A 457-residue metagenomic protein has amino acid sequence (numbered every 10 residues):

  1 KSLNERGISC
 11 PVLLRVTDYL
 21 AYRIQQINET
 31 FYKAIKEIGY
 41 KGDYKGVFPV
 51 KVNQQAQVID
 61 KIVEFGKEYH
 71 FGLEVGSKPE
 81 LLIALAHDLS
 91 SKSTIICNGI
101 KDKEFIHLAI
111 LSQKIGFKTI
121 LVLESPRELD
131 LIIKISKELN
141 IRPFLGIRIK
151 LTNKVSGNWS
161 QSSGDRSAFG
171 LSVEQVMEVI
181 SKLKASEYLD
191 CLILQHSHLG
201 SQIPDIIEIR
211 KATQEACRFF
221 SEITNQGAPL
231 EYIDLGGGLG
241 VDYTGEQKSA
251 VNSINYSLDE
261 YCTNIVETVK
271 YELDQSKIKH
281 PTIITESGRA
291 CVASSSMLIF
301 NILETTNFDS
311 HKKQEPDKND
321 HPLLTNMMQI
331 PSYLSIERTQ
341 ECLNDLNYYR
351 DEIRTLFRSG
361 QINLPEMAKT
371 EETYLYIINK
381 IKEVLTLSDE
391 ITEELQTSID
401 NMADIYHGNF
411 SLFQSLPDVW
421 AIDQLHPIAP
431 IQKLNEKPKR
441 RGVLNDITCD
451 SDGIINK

Functional and structural regions predicted by a protein language model:
K1-Q54: Low-complexity, highly charged intrinsically disordered N-terminal segments that act as targeting/localization
C10, K36-K41, Q226-L230, Q275-T282: Flexible, glycine/charged-enriched surface loops at secondary-structure junctions
D18-Q26, E178, E215, N264: A non-catalytic, amphipathic alpha-helix used as a structural packing/dimerization or gating element in enzyme scaffolds
K41-Y232, V241-T244, Y256-E260, T268 (+1 more regions): Active-site-proximal beta-alpha core segment in soluble small-molecule metabolic enzymes
N153-G157, E231-A250, I284-I299: Flexible glycine/acidic-rich beta-alpha junction loops that bind and position SAM and/or redox cofactors in anaerobic
I203-K211, D242-E260, V292-T305, K457: Short glycine/threonine-rich loop-to-helix capping motif typified by GTGT followed within a few residues by an Asp-Pro
K270-K457: Charged (often Lys/Glu-rich) extended helix/loop segments that serve as interaction or gating elements
